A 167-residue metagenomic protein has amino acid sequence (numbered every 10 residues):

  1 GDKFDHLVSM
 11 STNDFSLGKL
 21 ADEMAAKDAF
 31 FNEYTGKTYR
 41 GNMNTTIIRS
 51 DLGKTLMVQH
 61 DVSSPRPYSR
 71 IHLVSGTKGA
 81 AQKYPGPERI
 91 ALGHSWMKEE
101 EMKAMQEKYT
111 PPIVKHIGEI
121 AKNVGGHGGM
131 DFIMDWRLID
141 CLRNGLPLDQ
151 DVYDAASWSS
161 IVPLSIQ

Functional and structural regions predicted by a protein language model:
G1-P67, L73, Y153-A156: Rossmann-like dinucleotide-binding domain that binds NAD(P)(H)
D51, S64-Q167: C-terminal helical cap and adjacent loop that interface with cofactors, partners, or active-site loops
